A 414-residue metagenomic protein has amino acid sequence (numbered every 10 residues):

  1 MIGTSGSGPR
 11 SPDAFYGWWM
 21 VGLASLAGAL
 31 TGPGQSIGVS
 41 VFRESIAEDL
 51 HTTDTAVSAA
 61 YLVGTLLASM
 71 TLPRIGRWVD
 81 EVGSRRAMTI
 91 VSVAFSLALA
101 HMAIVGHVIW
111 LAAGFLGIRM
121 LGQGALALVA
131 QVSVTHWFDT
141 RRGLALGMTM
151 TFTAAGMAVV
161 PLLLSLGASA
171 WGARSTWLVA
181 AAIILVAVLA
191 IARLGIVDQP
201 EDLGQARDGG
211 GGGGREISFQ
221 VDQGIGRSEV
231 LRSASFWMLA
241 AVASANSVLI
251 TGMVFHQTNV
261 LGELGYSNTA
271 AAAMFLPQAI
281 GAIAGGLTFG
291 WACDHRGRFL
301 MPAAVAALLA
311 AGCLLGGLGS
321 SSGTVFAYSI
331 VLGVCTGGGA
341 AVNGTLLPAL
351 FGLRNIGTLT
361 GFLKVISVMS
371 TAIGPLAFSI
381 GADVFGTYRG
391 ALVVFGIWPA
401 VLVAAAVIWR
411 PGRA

Functional and structural regions predicted by a protein language model:
A29, A98, I109-A125, S244 (+1 more regions): Hydrophobic core of transmembrane alpha-helices in multi-pass small-molecule transporters, especially MFS/SLC-type
Q35, V39-R43, S228-G286: Extracytoplasmic gate region of multi-pass secondary transporters
A59-G76, L276-T288: Central cavity-lining transmembrane alpha-helices of secondary-active solute carriers, predominantly the Major
T71-G83, G285-G297, D383: Helix-to-loop junctions at the C-terminal end of transmembrane segments in multipass secondary transporters
V93-G106, L308-S320: C-terminal ends and interior cores of transmembrane alpha-helices in multi-pass membrane transporters/permeases
L116-T151, G352: Cytoplasmic helix-loop-helix junction between adjacent transmembrane helices in 12-TM secondary transporters
F152-P200: Helix-loop-helix hairpin linking two adjacent transmembrane segments in secondary transporters
I250, A270, L276-L346: C-terminal transmembrane helical hairpin of 12-TM major facilitator-type secondary transporters
